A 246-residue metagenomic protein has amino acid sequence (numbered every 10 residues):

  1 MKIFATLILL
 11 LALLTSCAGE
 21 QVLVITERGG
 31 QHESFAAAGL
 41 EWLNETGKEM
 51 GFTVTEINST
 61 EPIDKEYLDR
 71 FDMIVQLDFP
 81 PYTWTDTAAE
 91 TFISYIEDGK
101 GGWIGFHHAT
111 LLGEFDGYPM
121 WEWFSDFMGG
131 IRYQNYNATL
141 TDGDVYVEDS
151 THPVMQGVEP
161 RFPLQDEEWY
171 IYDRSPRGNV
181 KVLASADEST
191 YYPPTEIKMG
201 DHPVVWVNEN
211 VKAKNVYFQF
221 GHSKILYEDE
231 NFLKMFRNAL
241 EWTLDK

Functional and structural regions predicted by a protein language model:
F4-L14: Sec-dependent N-terminal signal peptides
E20-Q21, T26, E49, N58 (+3 more regions): Extracellular ligand-binding/catalytic regions of CAZymes and related secreted enzymes and adhesion modules
Q21-L112: Helical hinge/lid and interdomain linker segments adjacent to catalytic or ligand-binding clefts that mediate domain
A38, W42, T87, T91 (+4 more regions): Extracytoplasmic/secreted proteins, especially bacterial periplasmic and envelope-associated proteins
T83-G157: A glycine-rich, often tryptophan-bearing local segment used as a flexible ligand/cofactor-contacting loop or short
M120-M128, L164, Y172-V180, N238-K246: Oxidoreductase and adenylate-handling cofactor-binding alpha/beta cores
Y136-K212: Catalytic beta-strand/loop cores that center a nucleophilic Ser/Cys/Thr and support acyl-enzyme chemistry
